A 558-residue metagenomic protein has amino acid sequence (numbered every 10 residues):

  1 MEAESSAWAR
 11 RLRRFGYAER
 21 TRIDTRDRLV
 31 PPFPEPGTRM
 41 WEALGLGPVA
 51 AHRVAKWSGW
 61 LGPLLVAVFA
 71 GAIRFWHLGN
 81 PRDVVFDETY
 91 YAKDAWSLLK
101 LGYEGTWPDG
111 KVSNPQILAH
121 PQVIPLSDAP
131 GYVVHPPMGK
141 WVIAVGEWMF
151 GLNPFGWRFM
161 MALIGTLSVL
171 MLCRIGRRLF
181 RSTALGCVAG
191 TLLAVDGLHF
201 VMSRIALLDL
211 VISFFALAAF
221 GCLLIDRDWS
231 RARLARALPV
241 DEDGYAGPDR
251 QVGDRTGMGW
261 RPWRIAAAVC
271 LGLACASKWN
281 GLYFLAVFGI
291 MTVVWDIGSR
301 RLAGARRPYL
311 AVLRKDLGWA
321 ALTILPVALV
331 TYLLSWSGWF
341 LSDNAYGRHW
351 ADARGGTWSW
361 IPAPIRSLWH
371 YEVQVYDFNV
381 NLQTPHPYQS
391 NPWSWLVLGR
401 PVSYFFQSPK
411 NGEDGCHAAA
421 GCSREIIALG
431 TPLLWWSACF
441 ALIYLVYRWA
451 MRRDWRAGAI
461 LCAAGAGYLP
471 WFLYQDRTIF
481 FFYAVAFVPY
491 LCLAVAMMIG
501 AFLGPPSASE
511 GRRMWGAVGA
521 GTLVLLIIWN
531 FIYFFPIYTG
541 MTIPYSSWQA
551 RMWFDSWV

Functional and structural regions predicted by a protein language model:
M1-I73, K315-A328, R513-G519: Start-transfer (signal-anchor) and selected internal transmembrane alpha helices of multi-pass inner/ER membrane
E2-R10, R255-A266, L271, I290 (+3 more regions): Transmembrane helical bundles and short interhelical boundary loops of multi-pass, membrane-embedded
L65-V66, L167, L172-V195, F214 (+3 more regions): Transmembrane-helix signature of polytopic, membrane-embedded enzymes that assemble or transfer cell-envelope glycans
A70, A189-A194, V201, L271 (+1 more regions): Short helix- or helix-capping micro-motifs that position conserved polar/aromatic residues at function-defining sites
F75-I117, V312, L317-A320, I324-R400 (+1 more regions): Aromatic-rich transmembrane-lumenal/periplasmic boundary elements in polytopic membrane proteins
V84-V85, M161, V201-V211, S277-N280: Short acidic/glycine- and proline-prone juxtamembrane loop motifs at membrane-interface regions of multi-pass membrane
F159-F180, A218, A441-Y444: Transmembrane-helix motifs of polytopic, lipid-linked glycan transferases
M171, V211-R255, C270-L271, W295 (+1 more regions): Specific aromatic-rich, kink-prone transmembrane helix
